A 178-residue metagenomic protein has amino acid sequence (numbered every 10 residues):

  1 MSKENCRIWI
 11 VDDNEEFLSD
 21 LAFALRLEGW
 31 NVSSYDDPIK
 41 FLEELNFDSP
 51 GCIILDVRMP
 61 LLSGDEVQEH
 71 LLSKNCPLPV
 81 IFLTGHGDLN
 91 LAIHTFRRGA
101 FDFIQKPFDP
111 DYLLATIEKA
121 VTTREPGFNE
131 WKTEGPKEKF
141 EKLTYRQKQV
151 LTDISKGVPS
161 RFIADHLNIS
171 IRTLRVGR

Functional and structural regions predicted by a protein language model:
E15-S33: Two-component/phosphorelay signaling modules centered on CheY-like receiver
D36-D37, L62-V67: Acidic catalytic/metal-coordinating carboxylates
E43, D65-P77, H94: Short amphipathic alpha-helix used as the core "switch/output" element in two-component signaling
D48-I54: Active-site beta3 strand of CheY-like receiver
M59: Receiver (REC) domain active-site loop signature in two-component systems and cognate sites in sensor histidine kinases
D88-N90, I104, F108-I117, F162 (+1 more regions): C-terminal output helix
